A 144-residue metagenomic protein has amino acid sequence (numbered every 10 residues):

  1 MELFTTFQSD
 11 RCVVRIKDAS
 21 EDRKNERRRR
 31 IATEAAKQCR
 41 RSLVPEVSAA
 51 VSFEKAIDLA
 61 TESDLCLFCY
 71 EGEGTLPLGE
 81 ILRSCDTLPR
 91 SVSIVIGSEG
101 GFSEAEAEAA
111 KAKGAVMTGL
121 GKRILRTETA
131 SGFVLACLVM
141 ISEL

Functional and structural regions predicted by a protein language model:
M1-L67: RNA substrate-binding interface of SAM-dependent RNA methyltransferases
S9-D10, G74, S98, S131: A generic "binding-loop/recognition-motif" signal
I16, P77-G79, T127-S131: Short, charged, surface-exposed secondary-structure boundary motifs
E21-N25, C85, A136-C137: Short, hinge-like loop/turn segments at secondary-structure boundaries
S48, Y70, E99, R123 (+1 more regions): Glycine- and other small-residue-rich loops at beta-strand/loop junctions that grip anionic moieties
S52-I57, G74-L76, L125: A short acidic, often aromatic-flanked loop/helix-cap motif at beta-alpha or helix-coil junctions that lines enzyme
S63-G101, A105-E106, A115-G119: Active-site/ligand-binding-proximal alpha/beta "capping" segment
E104-L144: Structured adenosyl-cofactor binding patch, chiefly the S-adenosyl-L-methionine
